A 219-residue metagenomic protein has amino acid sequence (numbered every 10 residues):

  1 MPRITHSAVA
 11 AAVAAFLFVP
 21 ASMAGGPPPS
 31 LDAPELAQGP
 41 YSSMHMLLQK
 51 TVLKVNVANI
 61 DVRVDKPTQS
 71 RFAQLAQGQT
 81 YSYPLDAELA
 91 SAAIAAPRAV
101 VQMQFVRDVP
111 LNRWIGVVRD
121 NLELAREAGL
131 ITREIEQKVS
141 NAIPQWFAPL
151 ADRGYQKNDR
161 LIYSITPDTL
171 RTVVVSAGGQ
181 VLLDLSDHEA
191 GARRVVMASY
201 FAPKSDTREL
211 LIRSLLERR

Functional and structural regions predicted by a protein language model:
M1-A10: Bacterial N-terminal signal peptides that target proteins for export
A10-P20: Bacterial N-terminal signal peptides
G25, T166-R171: A short, compositionally biased
G25-P84: N-terminal secretory signal peptides
S82-I162, T166-D168: Mid-length scaffold segments of soluble, non-membrane domains
V175-V181: Short strand-turn-strand beta-turns centered on an Asx-Gly dipeptide
V181-R208: Flexible glycine-rich active-site/ligand-binding loops centered on an Asp-His dyad
R208-R219: Cysteine/selenocysteine-centered motifs that mediate thiol-based redox chemistry or coordinate metal-sulfur cofactors
